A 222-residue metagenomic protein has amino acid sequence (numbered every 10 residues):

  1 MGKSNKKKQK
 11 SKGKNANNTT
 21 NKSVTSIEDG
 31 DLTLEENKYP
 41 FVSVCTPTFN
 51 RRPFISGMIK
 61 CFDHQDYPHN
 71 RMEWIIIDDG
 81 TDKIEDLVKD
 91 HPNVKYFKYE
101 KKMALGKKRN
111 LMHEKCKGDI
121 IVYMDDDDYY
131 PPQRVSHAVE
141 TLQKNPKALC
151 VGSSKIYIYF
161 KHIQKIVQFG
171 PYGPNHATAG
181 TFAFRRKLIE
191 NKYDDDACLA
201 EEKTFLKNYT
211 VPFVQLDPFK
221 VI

Functional and structural regions predicted by a protein language model:
P40-S43, E73, T204: Cell-envelope/extracellular polymer assembly enzymes that use nucleotide-activated donors
K60-R71: Short, acidic, metal-binding catalytic loop of nucleotide-sugar glycosyltransferases
I76-D86: A conserved acidic beta->alpha catalytic loop
Y99-C116: Glycine-rich, basic loop-to-helix element that forms the pyrophosphate-binding segment of sugar-nucleotide handling
I121: Short aromatic/hydrophobic "clamp" motif used to bind/position activated sugar donors
D125-Y129: The conserved acidic donor/metal-binding loop of glycosyltransferases
V135-K165: Conserved donor NDP-sugar-binding/catalytic core segment of glycosyltransferases
A197-F205: Acidic donor-binding loop at a coil-to-helix junction in glycosyltransferase catalytic cores that engages
